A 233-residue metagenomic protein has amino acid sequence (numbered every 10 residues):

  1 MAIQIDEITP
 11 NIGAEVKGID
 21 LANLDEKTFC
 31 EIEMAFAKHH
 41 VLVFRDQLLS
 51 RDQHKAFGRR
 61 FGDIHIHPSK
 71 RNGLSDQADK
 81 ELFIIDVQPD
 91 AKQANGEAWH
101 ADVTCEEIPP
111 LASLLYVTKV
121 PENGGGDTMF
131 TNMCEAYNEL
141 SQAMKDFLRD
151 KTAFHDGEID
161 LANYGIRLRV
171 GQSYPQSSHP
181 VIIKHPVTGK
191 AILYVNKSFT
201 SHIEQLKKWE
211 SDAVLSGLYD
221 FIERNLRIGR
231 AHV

Functional and structural regions predicted by a protein language model:
A2-R230: Non-heme Fe(II) oxygenase catalytic core, chiefly the N-lobe of the double-stranded beta-helix
V233: Mobile, glycine-rich extracellular loop/lid and propeptide segments that shape or gate substrate/ligand access
